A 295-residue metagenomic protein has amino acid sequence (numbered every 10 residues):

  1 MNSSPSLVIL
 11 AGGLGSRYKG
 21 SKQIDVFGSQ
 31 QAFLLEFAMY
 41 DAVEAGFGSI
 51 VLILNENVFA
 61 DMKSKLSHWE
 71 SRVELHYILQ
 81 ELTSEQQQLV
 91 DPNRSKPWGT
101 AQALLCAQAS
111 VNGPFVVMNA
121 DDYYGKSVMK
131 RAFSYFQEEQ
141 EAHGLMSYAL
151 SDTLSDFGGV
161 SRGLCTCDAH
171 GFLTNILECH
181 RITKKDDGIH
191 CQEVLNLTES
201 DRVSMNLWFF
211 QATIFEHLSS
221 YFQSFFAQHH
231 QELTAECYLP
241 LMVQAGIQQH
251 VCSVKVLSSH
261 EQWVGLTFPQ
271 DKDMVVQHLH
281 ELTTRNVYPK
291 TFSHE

Functional and structural regions predicted by a protein language model:
N2-H68, V73-L75, G113: N-terminal glycine-rich phosphate-binding loop and ensuing alpha1 helix
G15, Y123-G125: A short, conserved beta-strand element in the Rossmann-like catalytic core that flanks the donor/metal-binding loop
E70-P114: Short phosphate-binding loop-to-helix
G113-Y123: Short beta-strand-to-loop acidic/aromatic patch adjacent to the donor-nucleotide binding site
K126-W208, A212: Conserved core of the sugar-phosphate nucleotidyltransferase
R202, V254-E261: Catalytic beta-strand/loop signature of glycosyltransferases that borders the donor
S219-V251: A C-terminal functional module that forms or caps the active site or interfaces directly with catalytic machinery
V251-S253, W263-E295: Hydrophobic helical membrane-anchoring modules
